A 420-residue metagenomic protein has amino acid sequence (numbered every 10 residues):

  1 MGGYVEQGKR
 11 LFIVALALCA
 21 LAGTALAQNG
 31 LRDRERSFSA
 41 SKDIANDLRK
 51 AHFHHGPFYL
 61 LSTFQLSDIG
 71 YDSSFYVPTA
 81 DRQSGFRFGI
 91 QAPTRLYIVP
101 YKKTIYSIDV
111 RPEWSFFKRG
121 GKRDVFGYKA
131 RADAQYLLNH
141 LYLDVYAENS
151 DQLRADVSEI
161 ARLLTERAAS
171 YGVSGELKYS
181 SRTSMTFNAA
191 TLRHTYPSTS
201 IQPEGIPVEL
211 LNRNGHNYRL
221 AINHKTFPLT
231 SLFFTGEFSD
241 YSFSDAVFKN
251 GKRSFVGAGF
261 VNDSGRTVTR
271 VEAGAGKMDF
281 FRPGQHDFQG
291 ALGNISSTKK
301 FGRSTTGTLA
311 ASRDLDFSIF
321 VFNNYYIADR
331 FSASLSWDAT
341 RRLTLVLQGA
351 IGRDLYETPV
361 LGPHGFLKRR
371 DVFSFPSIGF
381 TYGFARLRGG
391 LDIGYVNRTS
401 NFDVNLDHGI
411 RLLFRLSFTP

Functional and structural regions predicted by a protein language model:
G2-G3, L391: Helix-centric, low-specificity signal for extended rod-like, repetitive segments
G3-I13: Bacterial N-terminal signal peptides that target proteins for export
I13-A22: Bacterial N-terminal signal peptides
A27-P420: Gram-negative and organellar
